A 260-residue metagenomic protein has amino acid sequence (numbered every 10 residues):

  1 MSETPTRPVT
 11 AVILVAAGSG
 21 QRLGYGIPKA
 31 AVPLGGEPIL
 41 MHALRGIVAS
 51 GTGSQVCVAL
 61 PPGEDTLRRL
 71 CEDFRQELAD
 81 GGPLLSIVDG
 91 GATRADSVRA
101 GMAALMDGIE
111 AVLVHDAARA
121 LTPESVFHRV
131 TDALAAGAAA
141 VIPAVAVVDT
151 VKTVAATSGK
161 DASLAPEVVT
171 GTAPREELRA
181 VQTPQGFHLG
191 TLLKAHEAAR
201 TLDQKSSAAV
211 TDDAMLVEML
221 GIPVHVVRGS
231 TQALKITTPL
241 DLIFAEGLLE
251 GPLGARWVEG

Functional and structural regions predicted by a protein language model:
M1-I13, A17, Q204, D212-A214 (+2 more regions): SAM-dependent methyltransferases
S2-D65: N-terminal glycine-rich phosphate-binding loop and ensuing alpha1 helix
T6-R7, L105-E110, A135-G137: Glycine-rich phosphate-binding loop signature in dinucleotide/nucleotide-binding domains
L14, L40, G101, H115-D116 (+3 more regions): Residue-level signal for inorganic ion chemistry
D65-D73: Acidic helix N-cap motif at the loop->helix transition within catalytic regions of sugar-transfer enzymes
F74-A111: Short phosphate-binding loop-to-helix
T122-V227, G260: Conserved core of the sugar-phosphate nucleotidyltransferase
V224-R228, L234-T237: Conserved active-site beta-strand element of glycosyltransferases/polysaccharide synthases
